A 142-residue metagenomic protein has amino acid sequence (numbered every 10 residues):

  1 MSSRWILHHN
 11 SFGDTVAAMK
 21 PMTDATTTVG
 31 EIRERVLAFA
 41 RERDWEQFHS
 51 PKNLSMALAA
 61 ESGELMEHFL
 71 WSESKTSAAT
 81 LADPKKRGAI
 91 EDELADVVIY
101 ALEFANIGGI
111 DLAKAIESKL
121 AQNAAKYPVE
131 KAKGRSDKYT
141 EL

Functional and structural regions predicted by a protein language model:
M1: Conserved beta/loop motifs at nucleotide-recognition and modification sites
R4-L142: Flexible "arm" and connector segments at domain edges
